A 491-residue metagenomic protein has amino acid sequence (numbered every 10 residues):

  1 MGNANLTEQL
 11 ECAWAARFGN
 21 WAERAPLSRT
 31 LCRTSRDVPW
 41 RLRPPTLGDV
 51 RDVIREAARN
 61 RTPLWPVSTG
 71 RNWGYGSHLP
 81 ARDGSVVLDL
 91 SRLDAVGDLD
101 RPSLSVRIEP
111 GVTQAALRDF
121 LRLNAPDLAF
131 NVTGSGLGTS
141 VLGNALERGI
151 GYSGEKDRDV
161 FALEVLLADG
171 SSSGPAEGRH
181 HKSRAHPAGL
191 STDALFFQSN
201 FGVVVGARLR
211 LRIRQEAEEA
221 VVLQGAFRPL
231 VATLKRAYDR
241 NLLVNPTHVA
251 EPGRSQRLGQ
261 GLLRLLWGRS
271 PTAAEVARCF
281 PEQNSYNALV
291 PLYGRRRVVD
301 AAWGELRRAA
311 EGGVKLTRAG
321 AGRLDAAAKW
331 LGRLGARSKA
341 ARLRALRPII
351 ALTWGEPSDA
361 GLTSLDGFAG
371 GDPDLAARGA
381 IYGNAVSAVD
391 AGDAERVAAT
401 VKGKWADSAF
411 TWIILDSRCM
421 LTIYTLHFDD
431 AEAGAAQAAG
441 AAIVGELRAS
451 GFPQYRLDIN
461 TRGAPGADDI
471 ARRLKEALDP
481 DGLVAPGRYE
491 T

Functional and structural regions predicted by a protein language model:
N3-T30: Extended, non-globular alpha-helical segments
W21-P26, R43-P44, L64-S68, L88-L90 (+10 more regions): General beta-strand structural signal in soluble alpha/beta enzymes
L31, S35-D37, P45, P63 (+4 more regions): Conserved glycine-rich FAD pyrophosphate-binding loop
L31-P126, T139-G149: Long, structured ligand/cofactor-binding scaffold of large enzymes
L47, A226-P229, P291-D300, D390-A391 (+1 more regions): Helix N-cap motif at beta-to-alpha junctions
G97-L99, I108-P110, Q114-D239: FAD-binding subdomain of flavoenzyme oxidoreductases
K182-G206, L242-A274, L343-A369, E395-I413 (+1 more regions): Conserved alpha/beta core surface patches that mediate binding of polyanionic ligands
R208-L209, E219-A226, T233-E356: C-terminal cap/substrate-recognition region of VAO/PCMH-type FAD-linked oxidoreductases
